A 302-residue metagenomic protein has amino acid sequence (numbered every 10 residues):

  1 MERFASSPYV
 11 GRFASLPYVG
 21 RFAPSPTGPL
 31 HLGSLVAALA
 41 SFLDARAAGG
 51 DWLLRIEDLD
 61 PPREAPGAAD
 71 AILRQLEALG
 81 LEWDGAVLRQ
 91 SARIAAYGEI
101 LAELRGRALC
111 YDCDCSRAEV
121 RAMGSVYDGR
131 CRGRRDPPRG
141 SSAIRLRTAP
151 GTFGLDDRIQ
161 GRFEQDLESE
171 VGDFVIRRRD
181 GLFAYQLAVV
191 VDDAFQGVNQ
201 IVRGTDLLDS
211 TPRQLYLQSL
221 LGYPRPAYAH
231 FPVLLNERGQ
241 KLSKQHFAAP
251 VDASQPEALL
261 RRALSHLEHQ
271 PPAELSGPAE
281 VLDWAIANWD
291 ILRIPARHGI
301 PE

Functional and structural regions predicted by a protein language model:
M1-S15: Intrinsically disordered, low-complexity linker/propeptide segments enriched in Ser/Thr/Gly/Pro and acidic residues
F4, L16-S125, T205-Y223, S276-A279: N-terminal Rossmann-like or analogous alpha/beta NTP/dinucleotide-binding catalytic cores that position adenine
G11, G20, I144-L146: Well-ordered beta-strand positions enriched in small/hydrophobic/aromatic, beta-favoring residues
H31, R93-G98, L187, V191 (+2 more regions): Noncatalytic linker/hinge segments flanking ATPase motor cores
E77-D84, D112-A118, G133-I144, E257-L260: Short, basic, helix/turn surface patches
Y111, S116, D209-S210, L220-E302: Catalytic adenosine-cofactor/nucleotide-binding cores of aminoacyl-tRNA synthetases and other
R117-A253: Active-site cores that bind ATP or allylic diphosphates and position pyrophosphate for catalysis
